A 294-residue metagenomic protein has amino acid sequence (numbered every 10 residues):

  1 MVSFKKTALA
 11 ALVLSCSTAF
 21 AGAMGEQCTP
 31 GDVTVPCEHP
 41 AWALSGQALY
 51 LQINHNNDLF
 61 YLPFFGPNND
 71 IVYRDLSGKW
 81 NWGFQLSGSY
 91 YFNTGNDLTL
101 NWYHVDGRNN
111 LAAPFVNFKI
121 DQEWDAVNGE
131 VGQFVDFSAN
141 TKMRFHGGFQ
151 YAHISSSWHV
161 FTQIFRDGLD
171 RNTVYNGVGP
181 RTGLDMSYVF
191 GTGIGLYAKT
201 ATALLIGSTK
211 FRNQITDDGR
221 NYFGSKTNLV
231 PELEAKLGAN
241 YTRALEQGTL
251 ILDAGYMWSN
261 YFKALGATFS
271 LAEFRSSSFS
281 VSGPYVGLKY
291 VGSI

Functional and structural regions predicted by a protein language model:
M1-C37, I294: Cleavable N-terminal export/targeting peptides
G22-M24, V33-W42, N57, N93-G95 (+4 more regions): Short loop/turn motifs that connect adjacent beta-strands in outer-membrane beta-barrel proteins
G22-W102: Short glycine/proline- and aromatic-enriched beta-strand/turn motifs that initiate or cap beta-hairpins
A41, N81-Q85, W124-N128, K142-R144 (+3 more regions): Transmembrane beta-barrel architecture of outer-membrane proteins
G46, L86-Y90, G129-Q133, G147 (+5 more regions): Residues on the lipid-exposed face of transmembrane beta-strands in outer-membrane beta-barrel proteins
A48-N54, W102-R108, F149-S155, T202-K210 (+2 more regions): Transmembrane beta-strands of outer-membrane beta-barrel pores
Y50, V131, S278-I294: Outer-membrane beta-barrel "beta-signal"
N56-K79, D106-D125, H153-G177, I206-V230 (+1 more regions): Extracellular/periplasm-exposed beta-strand and loop segments of Gram-negative cell-envelope proteins, dominated by
